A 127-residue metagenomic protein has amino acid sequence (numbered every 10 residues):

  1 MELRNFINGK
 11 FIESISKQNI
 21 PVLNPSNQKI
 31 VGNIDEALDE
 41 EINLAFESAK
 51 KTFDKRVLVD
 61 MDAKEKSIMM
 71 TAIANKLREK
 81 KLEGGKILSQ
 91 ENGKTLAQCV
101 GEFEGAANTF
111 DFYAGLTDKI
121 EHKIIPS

Functional and structural regions predicted by a protein language model:
M1-N33, I68, A72, I120-S127: Terminal low-complexity tails and localization/encapsulation signals of metabolic enzymes
V31-E121: Glycine-rich loop-to-alpha-helix module at the N-terminal edge of alpha/beta enzyme cores
